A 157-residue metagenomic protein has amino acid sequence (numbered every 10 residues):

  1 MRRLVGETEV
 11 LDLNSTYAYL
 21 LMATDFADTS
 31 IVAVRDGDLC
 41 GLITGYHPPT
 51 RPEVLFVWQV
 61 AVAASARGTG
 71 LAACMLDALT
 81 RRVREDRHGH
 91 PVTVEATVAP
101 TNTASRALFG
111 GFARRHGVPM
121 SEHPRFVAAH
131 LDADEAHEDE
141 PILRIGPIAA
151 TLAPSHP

Functional and structural regions predicted by a protein language model:
R3-W58, A63, L76: Acetyl-CoA-dependent GNAT
T8, A23-T29, E53, M75 (+5 more regions): Domain-level signature for proteins that mediate thiol-based redox and metal-cofactor handling
P52, G70, A104: Residues that form or flank phosphate/diphosphate-binding pockets in enzymes that use nucleotide phosphates
Q59-R67, V98-A99: A short, internal acetyl-CoA/4′-phosphopantetheine-binding micro-motif in the GNAT/acyltransferase core
V62, G68-V83, A107, G111: Conserved acetyl-CoA-binding loop-helix of GNAT-fold acetyltransferases
A73, P100-P124: Conserved active-site alpha-helix within GNAT-family acetyltransferase domains
V83-A104, S121: Conserved GNAT acetyl-CoA-binding A-motif
H116-P157: C-terminal "cap" of GNAT-fold acetyltransferases
